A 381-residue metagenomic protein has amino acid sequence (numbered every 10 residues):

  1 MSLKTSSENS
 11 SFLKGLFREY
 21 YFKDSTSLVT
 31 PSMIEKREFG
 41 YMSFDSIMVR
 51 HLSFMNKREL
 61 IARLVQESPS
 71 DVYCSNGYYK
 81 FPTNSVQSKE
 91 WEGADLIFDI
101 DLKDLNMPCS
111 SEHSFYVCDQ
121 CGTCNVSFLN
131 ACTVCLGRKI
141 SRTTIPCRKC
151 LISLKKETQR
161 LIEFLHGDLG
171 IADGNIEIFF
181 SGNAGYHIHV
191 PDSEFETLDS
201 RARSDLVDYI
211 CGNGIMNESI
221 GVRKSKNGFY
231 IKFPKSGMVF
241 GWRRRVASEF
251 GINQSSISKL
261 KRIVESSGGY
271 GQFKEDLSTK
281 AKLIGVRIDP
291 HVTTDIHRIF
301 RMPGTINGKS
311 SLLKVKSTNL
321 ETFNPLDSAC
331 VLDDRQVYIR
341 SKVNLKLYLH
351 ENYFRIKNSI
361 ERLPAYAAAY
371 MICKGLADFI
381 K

Functional and structural regions predicted by a protein language model:
F22-I145, P290, S310: SsDNA-processing nucleotidyl-transfer enzymes
F81-S88, L165-G167, I171-F180: Catalytic micro-motifs at enzyme active sites that drive phosphoryl/nucleotidyl and oxygen chemistry
G93-F98, D173-D205: Histidine-centered divalent-metal-coordination microenvironment in nucleic-acid enzymes
K149-D173: Long, well-ordered alpha-helical scaffolding segments within enzyme catalytic domains, especially pronounced
D208-D289, T293-H297: Long, charge-rich alpha-helical interaction segments
T294-G308: Catalytic cores of secreted or luminal carbohydrate-active enzymes
G304, K309-L313, N324-A367, C373-K374: C-terminal accessory/binding modules appended to enzymatic or scaffolding proteins
G375-K381: A short, conserved structural fragment
